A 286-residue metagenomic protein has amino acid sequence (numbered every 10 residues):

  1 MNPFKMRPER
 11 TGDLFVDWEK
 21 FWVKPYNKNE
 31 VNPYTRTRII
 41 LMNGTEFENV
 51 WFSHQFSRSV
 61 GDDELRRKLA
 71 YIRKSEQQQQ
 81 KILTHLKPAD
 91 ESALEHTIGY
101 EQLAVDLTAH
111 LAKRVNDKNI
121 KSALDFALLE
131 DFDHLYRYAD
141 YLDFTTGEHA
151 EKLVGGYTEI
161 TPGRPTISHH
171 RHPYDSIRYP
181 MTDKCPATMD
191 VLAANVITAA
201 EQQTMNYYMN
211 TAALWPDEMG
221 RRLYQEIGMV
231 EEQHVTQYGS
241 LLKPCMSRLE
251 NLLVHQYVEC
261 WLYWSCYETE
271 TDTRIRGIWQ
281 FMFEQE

Functional and structural regions predicted by a protein language model:
M1-E286: Non-heme di-metal
